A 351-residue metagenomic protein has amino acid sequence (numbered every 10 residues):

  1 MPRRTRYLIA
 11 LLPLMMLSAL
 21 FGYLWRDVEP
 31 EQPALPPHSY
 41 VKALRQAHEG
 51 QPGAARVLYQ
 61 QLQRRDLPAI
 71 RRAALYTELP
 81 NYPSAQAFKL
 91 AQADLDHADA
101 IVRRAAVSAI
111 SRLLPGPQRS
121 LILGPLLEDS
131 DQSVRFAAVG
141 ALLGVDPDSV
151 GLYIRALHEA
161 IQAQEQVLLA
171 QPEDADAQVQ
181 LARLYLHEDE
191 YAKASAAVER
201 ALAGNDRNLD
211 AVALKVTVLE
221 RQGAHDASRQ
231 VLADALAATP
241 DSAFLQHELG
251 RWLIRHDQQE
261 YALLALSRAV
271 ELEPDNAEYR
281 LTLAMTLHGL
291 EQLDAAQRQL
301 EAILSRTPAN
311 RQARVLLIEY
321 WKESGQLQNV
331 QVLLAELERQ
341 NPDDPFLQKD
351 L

Functional and structural regions predicted by a protein language model:
D27, Q51-Q63, Y82-D96, P115-L127 (+6 more regions): Amphipathic alpha-helical scaffolding segments comprising HEAT/armadillo-like alpha-solenoid repeats
Q61, Q166-V167, R200-A201, D234-A235 (+3 more regions): Canonical positions in the second alpha-helix
D66-P68, A98-A100, S130-D131, D174: Short inter-helical turns and helix N-cap capping residues of alpha-solenoid HEAT/ARM repeat scaffolds
E78, A105, A109, A137 (+7 more regions): Canonical tetratricopeptide repeat
Y82, H97-A98, L113, D129-S130 (+6 more regions): Structural marker of alpha-solenoid helical repeat scaffolds
R112, G144, D148, H187 (+5 more regions): Register position in tetratricopeptide repeats
V167, T307-L351: Terminal, low-structured helical/coil segments at or just beyond the last alpha-helical repeat
